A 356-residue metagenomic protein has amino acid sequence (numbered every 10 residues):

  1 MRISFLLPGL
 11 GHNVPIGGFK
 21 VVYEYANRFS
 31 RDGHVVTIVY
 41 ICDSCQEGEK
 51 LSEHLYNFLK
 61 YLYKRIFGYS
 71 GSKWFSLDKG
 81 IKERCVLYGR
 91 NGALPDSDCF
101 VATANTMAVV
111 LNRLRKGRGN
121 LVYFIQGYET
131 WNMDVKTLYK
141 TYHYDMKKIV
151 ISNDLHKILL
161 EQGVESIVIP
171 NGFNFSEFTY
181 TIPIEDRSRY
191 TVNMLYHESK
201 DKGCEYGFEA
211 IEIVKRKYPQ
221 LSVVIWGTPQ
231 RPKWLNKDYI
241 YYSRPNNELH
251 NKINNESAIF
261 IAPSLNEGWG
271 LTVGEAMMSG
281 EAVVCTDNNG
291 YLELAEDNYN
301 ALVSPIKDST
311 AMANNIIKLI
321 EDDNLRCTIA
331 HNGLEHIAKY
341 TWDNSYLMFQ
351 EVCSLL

Functional and structural regions predicted by a protein language model:
S4, I149, V164, P183-K202 (+1 more regions): Conserved donor-binding/catalytic core segment of Leloir-type glycosyltransferases
W131-K136, L160-E161, E165-S188: Acidic anion/phosphate-binding donor-loop and adjacent secondary structure in glycosyltransferase catalytic cores
G227-N251: Nucleotide-activated donor-binding/catalytic signature segment of Leloir-type glycosyltransferases, i.e., the conserved
W234, N288-N298, L302-V303: Short acidic/histidine- and often glycine-rich active-site loop of Leloir-type glycosyltransferases that engages
L265: Aromatic "clamp/platform" in nucleotide-sugar-dependent glycosyltransferases that forms part of the donor/acceptor
A282-C285: Short hydrophobic beta-strand element within catalytic cores of glycosyltransferases and related nucleotide-activated
D297-N298, L302-S309, K318-D323: Conserved acidic donor-binding segment of nucleotide-sugar-dependent glycosyltransferases
A311, K318, L325-K339, M348-E351: A short, well-ordered alpha-helix in the C-terminal region of glycosyltransferases
